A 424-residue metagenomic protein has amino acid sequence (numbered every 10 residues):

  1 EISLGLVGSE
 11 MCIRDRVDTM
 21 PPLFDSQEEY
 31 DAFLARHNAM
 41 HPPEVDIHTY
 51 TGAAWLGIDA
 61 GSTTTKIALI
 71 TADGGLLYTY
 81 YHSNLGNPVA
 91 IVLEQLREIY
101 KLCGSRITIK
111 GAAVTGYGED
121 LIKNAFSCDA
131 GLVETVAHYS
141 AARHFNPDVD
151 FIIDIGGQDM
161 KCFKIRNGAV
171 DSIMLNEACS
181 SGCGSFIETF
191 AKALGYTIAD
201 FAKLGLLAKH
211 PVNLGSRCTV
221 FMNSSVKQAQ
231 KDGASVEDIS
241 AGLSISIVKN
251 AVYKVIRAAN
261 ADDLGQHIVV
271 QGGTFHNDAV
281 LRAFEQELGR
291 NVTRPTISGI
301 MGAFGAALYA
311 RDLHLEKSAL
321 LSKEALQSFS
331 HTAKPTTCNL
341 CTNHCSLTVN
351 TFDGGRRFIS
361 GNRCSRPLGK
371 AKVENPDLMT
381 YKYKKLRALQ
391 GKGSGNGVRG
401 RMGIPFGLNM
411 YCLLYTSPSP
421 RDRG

Functional and structural regions predicted by a protein language model:
I2, L6-D15, Y415-G424: Conserved small/polar residues in nucleotide/adenosyl-binding loops
S3, Y81-V89, N167-L207, D312 (+3 more regions): Glycine-rich phosphate-binding loop plus the immediately following alpha-helix
S9-G57, G61, H314-R401: Flexible inter-domain linker/hinge segments
A35-P43, G242-D263: Phosphate/ATP-binding catalytic cores across multiple sugar-kinase/actin-like superfamilies, primarily ASKHA
I47-A72, V149-I165, T348-N350: Gly/Thr-rich phosphate-binding beta-strand-loop-beta motif of the actin/hexokinase/Hsp70
I58-E94, E98, I173, E177-C179: Short glycine-rich, Thr/Ser-proximal phosphate-binding strand/loop in the N-terminal lobe of ATP-dependent enzymes
T115-G118, S246, A259-E285, S298-G299 (+1 more regions): Glycine-rich phosphate-binding loops at beta-strand->alpha-helix junctions
S224-Y253: Adenine-nucleotide phosphate-binding core of ATP-dependent small-molecule kinases
